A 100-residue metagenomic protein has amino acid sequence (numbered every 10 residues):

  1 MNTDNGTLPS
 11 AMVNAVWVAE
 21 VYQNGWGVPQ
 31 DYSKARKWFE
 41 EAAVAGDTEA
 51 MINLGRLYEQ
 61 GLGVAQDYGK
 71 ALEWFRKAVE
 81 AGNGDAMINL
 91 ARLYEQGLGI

Functional and structural regions predicted by a protein language model:
N2-L8, A43, V79: A conserved position within tetratricopeptide repeats
V13-N14, K34: Alpha-helix N-cap/N′ positions at the starts of helices
A15-N24, N53-Q60, M87-Q96: Hydrophobic face of amphipathic alpha-helices that form TPR/SEL1-like repeat modules and related alpha-solenoid
W26-Q30, V44, Y58, L62-Q66 (+2 more regions): Short coil/turn and helix-start
